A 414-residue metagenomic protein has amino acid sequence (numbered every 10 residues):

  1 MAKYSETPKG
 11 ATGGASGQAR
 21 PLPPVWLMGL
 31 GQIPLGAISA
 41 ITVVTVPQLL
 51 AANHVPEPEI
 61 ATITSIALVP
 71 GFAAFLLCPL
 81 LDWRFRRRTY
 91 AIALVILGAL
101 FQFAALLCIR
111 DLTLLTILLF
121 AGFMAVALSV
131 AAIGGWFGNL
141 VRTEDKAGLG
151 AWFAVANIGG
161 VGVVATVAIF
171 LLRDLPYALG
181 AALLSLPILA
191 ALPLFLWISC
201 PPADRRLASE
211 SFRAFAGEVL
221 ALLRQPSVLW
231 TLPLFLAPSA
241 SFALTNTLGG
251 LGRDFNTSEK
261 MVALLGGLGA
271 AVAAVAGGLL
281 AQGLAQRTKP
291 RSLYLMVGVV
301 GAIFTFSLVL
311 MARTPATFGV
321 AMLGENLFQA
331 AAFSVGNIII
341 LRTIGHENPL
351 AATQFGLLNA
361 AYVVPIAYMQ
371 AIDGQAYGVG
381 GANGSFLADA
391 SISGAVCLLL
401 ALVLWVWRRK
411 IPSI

Functional and structural regions predicted by a protein language model:
T7-L22, C200-T231: Juxtamembrane intracellular "pre-TM" segments in multi-pass secondary transporters
G13-G71, L229-L234, P238-F255: Helix-loop boundary and gating motifs at the non-cytosolic
A73-R86, A276-P290, Y377-G378: Helix-to-loop junctions at the C-terminal end of transmembrane segments in multipass secondary transporters
W83-I96, Q286-V299: Cytoplasmic membrane-interface "Motif A"-like loop-to-helix N-cap segments of 12-TM Major Facilitator Superfamily
A99, L179-L196, F386-W405: Symmetry-related core transmembrane helices of the 12-TM Major Facilitator Superfamily/SLC fold
A147-T166, N359-Q370: Glycine-rich segments within core transmembrane alpha-helices of 12-TM secondary carriers
R291-G336: C-terminal transmembrane helical hairpin of 12-TM major facilitator-type secondary transporters
P349-V379: A late C-terminal transmembrane helix in Major Facilitator Superfamily
